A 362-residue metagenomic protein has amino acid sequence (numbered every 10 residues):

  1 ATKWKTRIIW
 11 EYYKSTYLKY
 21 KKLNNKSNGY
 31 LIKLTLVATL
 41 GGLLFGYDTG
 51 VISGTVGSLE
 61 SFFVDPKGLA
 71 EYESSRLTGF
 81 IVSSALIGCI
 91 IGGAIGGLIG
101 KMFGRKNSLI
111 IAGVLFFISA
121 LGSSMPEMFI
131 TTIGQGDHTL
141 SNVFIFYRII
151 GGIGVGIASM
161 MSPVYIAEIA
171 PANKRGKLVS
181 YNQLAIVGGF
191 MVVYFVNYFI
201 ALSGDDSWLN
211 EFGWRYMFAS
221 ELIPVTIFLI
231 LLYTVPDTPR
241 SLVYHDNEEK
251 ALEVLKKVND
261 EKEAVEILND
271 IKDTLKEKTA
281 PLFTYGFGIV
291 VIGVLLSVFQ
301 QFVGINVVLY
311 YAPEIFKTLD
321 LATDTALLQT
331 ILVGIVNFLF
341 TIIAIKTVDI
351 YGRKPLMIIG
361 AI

Functional and structural regions predicted by a protein language model:
E11-E249, K256, D273-I362: Alpha-helical transmembrane bundle of multi-pass membrane proteins
K250-A251, E263: Short phosphate-engaging motifs
K257-E266: Short intracellular "coupling" helices and adjacent cytoplasmic loop segments at the cytosolic face of multi-pass
V265-L275: TPR/TPR-like alpha-solenoid helical repeat scaffolds
